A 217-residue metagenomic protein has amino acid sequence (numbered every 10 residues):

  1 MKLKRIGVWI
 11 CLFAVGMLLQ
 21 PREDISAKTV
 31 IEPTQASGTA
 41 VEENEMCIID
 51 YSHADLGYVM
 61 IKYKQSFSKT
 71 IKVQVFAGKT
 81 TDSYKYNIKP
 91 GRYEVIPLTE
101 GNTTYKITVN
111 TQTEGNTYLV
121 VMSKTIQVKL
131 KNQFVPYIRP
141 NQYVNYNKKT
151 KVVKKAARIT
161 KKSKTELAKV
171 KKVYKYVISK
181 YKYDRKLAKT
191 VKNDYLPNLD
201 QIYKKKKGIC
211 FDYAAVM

Functional and structural regions predicted by a protein language model:
K2-I25: Sec-dependent N-terminal signal peptides of Gram-positive bacterial secreted proteins and lipoproteins
K4, N132, I138, K169-K171 (+1 more regions): Alpha-helical structural elements
C11, Y93, A188: Residue-level detector of functional hotspots within protein domains
Q20-L167: N-terminal accessory/pre-domain segments preceding catalytic cores
Q142-K205, V216: Secondary-structure boundary elements
I209-D212: Mid-length scaffold segments of soluble, non-membrane domains
